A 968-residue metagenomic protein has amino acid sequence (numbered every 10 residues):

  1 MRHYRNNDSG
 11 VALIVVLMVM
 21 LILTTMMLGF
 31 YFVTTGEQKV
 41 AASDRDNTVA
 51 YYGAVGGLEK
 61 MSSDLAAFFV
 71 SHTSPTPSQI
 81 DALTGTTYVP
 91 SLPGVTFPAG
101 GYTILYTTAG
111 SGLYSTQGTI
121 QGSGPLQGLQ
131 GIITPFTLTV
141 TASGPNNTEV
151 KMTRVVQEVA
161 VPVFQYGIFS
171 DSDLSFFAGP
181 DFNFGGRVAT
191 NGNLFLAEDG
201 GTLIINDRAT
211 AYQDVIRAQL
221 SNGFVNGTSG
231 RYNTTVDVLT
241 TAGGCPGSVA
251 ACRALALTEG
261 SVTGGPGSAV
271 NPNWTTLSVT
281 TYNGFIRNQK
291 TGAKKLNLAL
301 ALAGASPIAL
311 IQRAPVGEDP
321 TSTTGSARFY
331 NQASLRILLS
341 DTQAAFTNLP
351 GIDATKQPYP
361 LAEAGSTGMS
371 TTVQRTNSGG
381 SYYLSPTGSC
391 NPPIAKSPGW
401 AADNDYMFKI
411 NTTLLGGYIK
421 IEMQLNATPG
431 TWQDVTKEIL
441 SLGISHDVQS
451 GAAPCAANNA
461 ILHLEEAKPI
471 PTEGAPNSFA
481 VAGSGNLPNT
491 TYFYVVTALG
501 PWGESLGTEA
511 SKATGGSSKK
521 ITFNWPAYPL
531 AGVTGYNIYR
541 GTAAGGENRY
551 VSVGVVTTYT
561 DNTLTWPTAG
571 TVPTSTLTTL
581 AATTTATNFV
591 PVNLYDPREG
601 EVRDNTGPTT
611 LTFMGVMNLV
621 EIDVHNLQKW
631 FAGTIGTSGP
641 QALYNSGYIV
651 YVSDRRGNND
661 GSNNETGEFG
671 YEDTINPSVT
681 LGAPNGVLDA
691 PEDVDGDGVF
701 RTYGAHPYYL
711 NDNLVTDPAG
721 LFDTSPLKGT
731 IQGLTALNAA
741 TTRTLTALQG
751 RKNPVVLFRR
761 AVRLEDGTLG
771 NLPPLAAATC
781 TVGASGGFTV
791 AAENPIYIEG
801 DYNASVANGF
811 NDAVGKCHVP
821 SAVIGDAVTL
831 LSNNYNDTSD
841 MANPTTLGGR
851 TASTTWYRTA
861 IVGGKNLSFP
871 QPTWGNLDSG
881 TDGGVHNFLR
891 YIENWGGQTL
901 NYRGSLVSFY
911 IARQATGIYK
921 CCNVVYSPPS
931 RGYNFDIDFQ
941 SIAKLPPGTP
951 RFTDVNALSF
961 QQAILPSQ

Functional and structural regions predicted by a protein language model:
R2-N7, I14-G53: Aliphatic-rich helix starts adjacent to a transmembrane/signal segment
K39-S71, T190: Membrane-proximal N-terminal amphipathic helix
V70-P135, G144, P162-Q165, F169-P469 (+1 more regions): C-terminal globular interaction/adhesion domains in large, modular proteins
G144-K151, W502-T508: Short, exposed coil/turn segments at beta-strand boundaries within extracellular/luminal domains
K151-V161: A short, surface-exposed beta-strand/turn
I470-L580: Disordered, low-complexity "stalk" and linker segments at domain junctions of extracellular and cell-surface proteins
